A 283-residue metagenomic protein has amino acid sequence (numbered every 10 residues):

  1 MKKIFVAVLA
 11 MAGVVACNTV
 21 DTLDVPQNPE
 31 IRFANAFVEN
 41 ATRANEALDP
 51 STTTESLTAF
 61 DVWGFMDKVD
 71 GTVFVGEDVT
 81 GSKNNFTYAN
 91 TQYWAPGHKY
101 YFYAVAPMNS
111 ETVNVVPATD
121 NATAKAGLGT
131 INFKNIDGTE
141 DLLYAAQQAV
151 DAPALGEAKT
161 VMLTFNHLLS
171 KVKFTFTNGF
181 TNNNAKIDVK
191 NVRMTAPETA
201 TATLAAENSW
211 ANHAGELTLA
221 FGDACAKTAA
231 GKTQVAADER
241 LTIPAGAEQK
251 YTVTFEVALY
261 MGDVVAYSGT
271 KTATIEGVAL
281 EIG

Functional and structural regions predicted by a protein language model:
K2-G283: Sec-type signal peptide cleavage vicinity
